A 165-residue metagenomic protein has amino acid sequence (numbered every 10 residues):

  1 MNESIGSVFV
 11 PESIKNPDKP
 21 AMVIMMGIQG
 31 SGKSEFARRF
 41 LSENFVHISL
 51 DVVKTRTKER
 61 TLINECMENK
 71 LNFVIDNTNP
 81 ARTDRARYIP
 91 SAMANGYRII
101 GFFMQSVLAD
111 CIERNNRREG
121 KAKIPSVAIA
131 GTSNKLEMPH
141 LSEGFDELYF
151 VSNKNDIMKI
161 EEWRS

Functional and structural regions predicted by a protein language model:
M1-M26, S31, R39, E43-N44 (+1 more regions): Conserved GTP-binding G-domain of TRAFAC-class P-loop NTPases and closely related GTPase folds
S34: Walker A/P-loop
A37-R38, A86-I89, E113: Short amphipathic alpha-helical segments
S42-M104: Conserved nucleotide-sensing/catalytic segment adjacent to the nucleotide-binding pocket in NTP-handling enzymes
